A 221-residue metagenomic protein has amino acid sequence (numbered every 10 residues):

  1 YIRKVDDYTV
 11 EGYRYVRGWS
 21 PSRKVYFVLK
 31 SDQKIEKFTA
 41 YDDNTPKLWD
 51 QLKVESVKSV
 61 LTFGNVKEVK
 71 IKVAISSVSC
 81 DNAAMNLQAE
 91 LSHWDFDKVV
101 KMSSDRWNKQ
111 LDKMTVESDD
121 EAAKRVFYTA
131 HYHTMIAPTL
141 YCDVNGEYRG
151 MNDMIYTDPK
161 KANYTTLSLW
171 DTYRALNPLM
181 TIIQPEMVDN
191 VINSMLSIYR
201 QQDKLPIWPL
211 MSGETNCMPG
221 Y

Functional and structural regions predicted by a protein language model:
Y1-Y164, S197: Beta-sandwich/jelly-roll carbohydrate-recognition scaffolds of carbohydrate-active enzymes
G12-G18, R174, P178-L179, V191-S194: Short, hydrophobic/aromatic alpha-helical segments in well-folded domains
V78-N82, A137, Y141, L176-N177 (+3 more regions): Flexible loop/turn segments at secondary-structure boundaries
M102, R125, W170, E186-N190 (+1 more regions): Generic alpha-helix structural propensity
A122-A123, A162-D171, T215-G220: Secondary-structure capping and boundary motifs in well-ordered enzyme cores
T129-C142, T165-V188: Alpha-helical support elements that line or immediately flank enzyme active sites and cofactor-binding pockets
Y148-N152, Y156-T157, M187-Y221: Helix-terminus loop motifs that line ligand-binding clefts
